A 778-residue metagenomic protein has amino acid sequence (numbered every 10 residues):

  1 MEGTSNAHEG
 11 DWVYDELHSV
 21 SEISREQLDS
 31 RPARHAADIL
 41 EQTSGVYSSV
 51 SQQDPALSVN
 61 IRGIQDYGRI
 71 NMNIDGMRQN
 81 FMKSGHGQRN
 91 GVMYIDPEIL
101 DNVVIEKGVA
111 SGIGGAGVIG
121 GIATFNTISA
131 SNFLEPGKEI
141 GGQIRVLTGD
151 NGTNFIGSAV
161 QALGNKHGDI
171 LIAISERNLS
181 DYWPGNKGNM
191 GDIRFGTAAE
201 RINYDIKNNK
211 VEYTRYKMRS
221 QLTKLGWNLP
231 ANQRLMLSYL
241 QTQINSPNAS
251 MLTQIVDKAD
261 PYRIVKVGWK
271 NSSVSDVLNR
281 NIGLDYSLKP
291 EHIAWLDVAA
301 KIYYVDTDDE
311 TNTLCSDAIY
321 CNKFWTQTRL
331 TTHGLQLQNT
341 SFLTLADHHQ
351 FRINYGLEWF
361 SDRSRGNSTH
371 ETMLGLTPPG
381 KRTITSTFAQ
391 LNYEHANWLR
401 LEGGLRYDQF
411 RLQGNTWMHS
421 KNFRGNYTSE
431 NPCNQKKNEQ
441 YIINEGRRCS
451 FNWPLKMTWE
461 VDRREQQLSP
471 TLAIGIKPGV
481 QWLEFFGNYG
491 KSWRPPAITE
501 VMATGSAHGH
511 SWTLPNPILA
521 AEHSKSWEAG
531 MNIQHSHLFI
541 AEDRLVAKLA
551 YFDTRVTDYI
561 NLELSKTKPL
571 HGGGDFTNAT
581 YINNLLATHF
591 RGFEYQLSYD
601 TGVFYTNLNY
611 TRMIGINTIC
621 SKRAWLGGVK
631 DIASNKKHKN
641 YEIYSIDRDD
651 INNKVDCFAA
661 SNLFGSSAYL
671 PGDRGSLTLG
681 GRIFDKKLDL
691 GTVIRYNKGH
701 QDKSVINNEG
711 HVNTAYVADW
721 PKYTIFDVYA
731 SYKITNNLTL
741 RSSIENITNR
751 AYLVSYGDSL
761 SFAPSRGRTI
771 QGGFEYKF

Functional and structural regions predicted by a protein language model:
A37, E41-R78, K107: Extracytoplasmic beta-strand/coil segments of soluble accessory domains associated with Gram-negative outer-membrane
Q79-V109: Short acidic/polar hinge/loop motifs at secondary-structure boundaries that mediate gating or recognition
D150-L179, N189-A249, L278-R280, L345-F351 (+4 more regions): Transmembrane beta-barrel wall of Gram-negative outer-membrane proteins
G185-N186, W493, R555-D558, L562 (+3 more regions): C-terminal beta-signal and adjacent terminal beta-strands/loops of Gram-negative outer-membrane beta-barrel proteins
T214, N232-I293, D306-L330, L374-G380: Flexible loop and strand-edge segments within Gram-negative outer membrane beta-barrel domains
N228-P230, Q350-R352, E358, P378-T554 (+3 more regions): Structural signature of Gram-negative outer-membrane beta-barrels, strongest in the C-terminal barrel of TonB-dependent
D297-T313, E484-G490, R494, A520-N583 (+2 more regions): Membrane-embedded beta-barrel scaffold of Gram-negative outer-membrane proteins
E394-L401, Q409, F539-V556, S565 (+2 more regions): Gram-negative outer-membrane beta-barrel transporters
